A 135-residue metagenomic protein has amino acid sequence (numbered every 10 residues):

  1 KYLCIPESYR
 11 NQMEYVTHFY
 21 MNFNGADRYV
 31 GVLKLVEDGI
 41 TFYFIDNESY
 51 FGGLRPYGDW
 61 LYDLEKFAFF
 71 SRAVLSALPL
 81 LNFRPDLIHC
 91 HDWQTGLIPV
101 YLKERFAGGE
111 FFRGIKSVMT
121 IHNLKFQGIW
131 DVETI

Functional and structural regions predicted by a protein language model:
K1-I135: Catalytic cores of nucleotide-sugar-dependent glycosyltransferases that transfer UDP/GDP/TDP-activated
